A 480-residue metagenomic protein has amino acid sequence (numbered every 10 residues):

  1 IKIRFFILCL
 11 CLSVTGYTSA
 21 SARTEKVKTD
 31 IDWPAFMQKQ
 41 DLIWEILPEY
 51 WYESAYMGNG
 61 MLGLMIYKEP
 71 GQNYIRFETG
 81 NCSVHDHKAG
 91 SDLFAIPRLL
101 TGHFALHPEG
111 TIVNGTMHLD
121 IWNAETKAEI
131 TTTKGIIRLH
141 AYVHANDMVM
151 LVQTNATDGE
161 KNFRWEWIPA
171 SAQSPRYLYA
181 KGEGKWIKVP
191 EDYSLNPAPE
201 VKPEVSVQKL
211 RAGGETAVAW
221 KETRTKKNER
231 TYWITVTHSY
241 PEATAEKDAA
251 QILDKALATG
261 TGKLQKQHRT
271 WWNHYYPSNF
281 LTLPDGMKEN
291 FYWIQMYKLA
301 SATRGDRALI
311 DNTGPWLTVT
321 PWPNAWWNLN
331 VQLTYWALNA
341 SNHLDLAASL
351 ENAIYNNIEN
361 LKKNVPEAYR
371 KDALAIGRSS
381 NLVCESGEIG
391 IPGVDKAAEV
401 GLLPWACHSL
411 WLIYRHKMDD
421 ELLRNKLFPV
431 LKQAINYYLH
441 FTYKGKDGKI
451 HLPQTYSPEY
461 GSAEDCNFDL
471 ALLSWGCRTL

Functional and structural regions predicted by a protein language model:
I1-T24: Bacterial Sec-dependent N-terminal signal peptides
S21-Y52, M57, M61-A325, L344-A348 (+1 more regions): Acidic/polar, glycine-enriched structural segments that form the non-catalytic walls/loops of the carbohydrate-binding
E49-V84, P323-D345, Y443-K446, I450-L480: C-terminal capping/lid segments that line or modulate ligand- or cofactor-binding pockets
Y52, Y142, F280-M287, W322 (+5 more regions): Conserved aromatic-histidine-acidic binding/catalytic patches
K288-F291, N330, H343, A347 (+3 more regions): Hydrophobic (often cysteine-bearing) scaffold residues that line and stabilize catalytic clefts of nucleotide/cofactor
N290-A302, W336-S341, L350-A353, N357-L361 (+4 more regions): Generic, well-ordered alpha-helical scaffold segments in large soluble proteins
I310-N324, L374-N425, P429, Q433-L480: The feature captures the catalytic groove of carbohydrate-active enzymes
A368: Flexible, surface-exposed loop/gating regions in the mature catalytic domains of secreted/periplasmic hydrolases
